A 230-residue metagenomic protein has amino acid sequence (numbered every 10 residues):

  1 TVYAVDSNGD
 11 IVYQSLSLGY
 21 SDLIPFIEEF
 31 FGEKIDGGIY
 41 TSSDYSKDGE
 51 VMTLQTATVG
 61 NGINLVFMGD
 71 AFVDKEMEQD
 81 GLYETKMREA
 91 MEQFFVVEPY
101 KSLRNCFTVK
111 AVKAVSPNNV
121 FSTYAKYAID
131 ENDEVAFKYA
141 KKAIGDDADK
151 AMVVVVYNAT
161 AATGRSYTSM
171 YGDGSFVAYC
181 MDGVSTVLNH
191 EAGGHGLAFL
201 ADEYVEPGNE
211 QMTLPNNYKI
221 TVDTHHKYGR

Functional and structural regions predicted by a protein language model:
Y3-K150, N158-A162, Y171: Propeptide-to-catalytic entry region of secreted or membrane-anchored zinc metalloproteases
A111, V155-V156, L188-N189: A structural signal for short, well-ordered beta-strand segments and their strand-loop junctions that often border
V154-V155, A162-M181: Flexible, surface-exposed loop/gating regions in the mature catalytic domains of secreted/periplasmic hydrolases
G172-R230: The catalytic-center signature of Zn2+-dependent metalloproteases
